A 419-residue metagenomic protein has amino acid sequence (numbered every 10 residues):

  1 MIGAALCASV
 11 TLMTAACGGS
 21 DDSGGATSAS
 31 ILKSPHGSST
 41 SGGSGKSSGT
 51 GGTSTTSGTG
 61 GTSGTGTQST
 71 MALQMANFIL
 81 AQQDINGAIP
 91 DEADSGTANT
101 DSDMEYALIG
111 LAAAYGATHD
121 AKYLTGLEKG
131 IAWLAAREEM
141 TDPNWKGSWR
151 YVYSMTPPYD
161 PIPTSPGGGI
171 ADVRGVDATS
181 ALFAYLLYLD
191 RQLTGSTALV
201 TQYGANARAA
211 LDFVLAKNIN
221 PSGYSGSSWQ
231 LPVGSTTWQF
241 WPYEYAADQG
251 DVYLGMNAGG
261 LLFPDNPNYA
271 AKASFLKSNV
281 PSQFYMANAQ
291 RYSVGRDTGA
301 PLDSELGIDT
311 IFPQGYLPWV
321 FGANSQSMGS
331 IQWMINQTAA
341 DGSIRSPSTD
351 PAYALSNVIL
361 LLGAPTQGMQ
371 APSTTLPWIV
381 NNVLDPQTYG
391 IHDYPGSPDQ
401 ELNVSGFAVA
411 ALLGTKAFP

Functional and structural regions predicted by a protein language model:
M1-G3: N-terminal export leaders
V10-T40, S44-K46, T50-T53, T62-T67: Bacterial Sec-dependent N-terminal signal peptides
Q68-Q74, L80, N86-E105, E128 (+6 more regions): Extended ligand-binding clefts on enzyme/binding-domain cores
S102-A117, K129-G130, L182-Y185: Non-membrane alpha-helical segments in proteins
L111-Y115, L187-D190, M256-G259, F321 (+2 more regions): The core hydrophobic/aromatic register in alpha-helical repeat solenoids, strongest for pentatricopeptide repeats
Y115, R191-G195, G260-P264, G368-M369 (+1 more regions): Short coil/turn linking the two alpha-helices of tandem helical-hairpin repeats
V380-V404: C-terminal catalytic domain of Rieske-type non-heme iron oxygenases
G396-P419: Terminal, non-catalytic domain-edge segments
